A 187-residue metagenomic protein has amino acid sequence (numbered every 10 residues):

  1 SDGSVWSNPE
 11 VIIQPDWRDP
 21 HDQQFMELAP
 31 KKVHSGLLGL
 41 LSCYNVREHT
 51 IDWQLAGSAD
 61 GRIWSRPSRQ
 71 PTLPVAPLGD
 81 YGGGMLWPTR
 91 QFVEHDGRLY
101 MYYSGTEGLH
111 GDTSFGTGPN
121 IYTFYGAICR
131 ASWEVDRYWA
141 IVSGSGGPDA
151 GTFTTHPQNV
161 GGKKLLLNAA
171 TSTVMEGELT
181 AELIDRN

Functional and structural regions predicted by a protein language model:
S1-N187: Carbohydrate-active catalytic/glycan-binding domains of CAZyme proteins, especially the secreted or lumenal ectodomains
